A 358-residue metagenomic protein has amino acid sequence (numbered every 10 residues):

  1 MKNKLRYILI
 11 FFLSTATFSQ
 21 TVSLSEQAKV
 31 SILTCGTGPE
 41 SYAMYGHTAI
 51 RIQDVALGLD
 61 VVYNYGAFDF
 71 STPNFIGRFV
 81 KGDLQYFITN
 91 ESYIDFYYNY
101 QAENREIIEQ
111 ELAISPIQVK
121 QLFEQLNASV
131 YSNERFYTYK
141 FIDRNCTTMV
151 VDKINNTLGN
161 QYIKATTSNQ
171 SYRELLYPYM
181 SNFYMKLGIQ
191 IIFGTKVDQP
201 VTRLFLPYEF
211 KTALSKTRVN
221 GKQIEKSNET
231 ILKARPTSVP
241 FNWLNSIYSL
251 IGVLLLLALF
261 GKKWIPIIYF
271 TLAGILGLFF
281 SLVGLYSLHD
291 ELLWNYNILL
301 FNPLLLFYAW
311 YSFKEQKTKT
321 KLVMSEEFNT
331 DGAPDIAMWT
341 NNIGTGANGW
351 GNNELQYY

Functional and structural regions predicted by a protein language model:
M1-T21, K317: Bacterial Sec-dependent N-terminal signal peptides
Q20-L24, N228: Membrane-proximal intrinsically disordered regions of secretory-pathway and membrane-system proteins
S25-R105: Glycine-rich catalytic cores of cysteine/serine-nucleophile enzymes that process amide/ester linkages in cell-envelope
T34-G38, A56, A67-D69, Q118 (+3 more regions): Short, flexible loop/turn elements at secondary-structure junctions
D69-R144, T148-L158: A cross-kingdom signal targeting lumenal/periplasmic-facing segments of multi-pass membrane and secretory-pathway
A128-A309, T318, T330: Activation targets extended, charge/polar-rich intrinsically disordered C-terminal tails
K317-Y358: Low-complexity, Ser/Thr/Pro/Gly-rich disordered linker/stalk regions
